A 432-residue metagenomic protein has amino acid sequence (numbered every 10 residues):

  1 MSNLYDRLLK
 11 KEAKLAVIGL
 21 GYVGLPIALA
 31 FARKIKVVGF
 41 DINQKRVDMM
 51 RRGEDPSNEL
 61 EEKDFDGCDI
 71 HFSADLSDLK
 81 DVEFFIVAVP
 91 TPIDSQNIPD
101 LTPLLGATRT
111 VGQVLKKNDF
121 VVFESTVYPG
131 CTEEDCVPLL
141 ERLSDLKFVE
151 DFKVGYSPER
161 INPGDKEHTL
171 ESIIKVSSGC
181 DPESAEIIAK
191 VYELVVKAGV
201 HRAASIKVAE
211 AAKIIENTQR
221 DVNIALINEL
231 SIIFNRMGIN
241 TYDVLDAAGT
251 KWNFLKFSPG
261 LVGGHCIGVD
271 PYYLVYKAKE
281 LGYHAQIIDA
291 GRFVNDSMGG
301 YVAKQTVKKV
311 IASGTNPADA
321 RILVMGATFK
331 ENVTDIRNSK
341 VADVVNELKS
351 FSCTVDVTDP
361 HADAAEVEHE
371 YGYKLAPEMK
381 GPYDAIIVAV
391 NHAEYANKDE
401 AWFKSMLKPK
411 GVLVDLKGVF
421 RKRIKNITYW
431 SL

Functional and structural regions predicted by a protein language model:
M1-L432: Structural/interface elements that position substrates and couple domains in central-metabolism enzymes
